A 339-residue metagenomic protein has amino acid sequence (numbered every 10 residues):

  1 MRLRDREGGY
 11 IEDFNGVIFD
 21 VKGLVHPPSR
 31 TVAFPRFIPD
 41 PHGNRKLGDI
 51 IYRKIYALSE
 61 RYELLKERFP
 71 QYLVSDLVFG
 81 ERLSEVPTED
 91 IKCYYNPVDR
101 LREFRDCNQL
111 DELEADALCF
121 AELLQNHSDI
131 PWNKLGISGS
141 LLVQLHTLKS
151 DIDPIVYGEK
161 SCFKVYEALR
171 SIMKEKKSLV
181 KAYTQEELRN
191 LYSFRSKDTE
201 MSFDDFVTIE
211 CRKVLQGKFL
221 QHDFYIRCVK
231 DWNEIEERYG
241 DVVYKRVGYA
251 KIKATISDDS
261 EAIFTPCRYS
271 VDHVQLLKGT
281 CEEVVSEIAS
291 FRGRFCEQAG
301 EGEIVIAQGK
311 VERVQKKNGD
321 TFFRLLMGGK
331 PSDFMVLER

Functional and structural regions predicted by a protein language model:
M1-K149, Y157-R339: Catalytic core of pol beta-like nucleotidyltransferases
